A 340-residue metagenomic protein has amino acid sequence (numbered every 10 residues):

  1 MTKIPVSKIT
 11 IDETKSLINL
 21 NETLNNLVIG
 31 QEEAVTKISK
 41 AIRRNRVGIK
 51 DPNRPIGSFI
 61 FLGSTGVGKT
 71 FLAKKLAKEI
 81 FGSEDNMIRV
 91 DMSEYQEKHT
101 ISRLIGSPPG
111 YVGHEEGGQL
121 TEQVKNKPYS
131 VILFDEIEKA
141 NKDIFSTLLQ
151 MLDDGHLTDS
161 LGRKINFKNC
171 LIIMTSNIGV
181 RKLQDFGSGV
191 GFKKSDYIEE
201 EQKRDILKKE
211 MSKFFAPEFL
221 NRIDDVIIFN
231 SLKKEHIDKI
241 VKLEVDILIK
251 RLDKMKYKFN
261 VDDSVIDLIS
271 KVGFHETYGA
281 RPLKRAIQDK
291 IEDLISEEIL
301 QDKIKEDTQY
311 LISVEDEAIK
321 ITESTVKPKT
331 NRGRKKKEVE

Functional and structural regions predicted by a protein language model:
M1-E340: AAA+ P-loop NTPase nucleotide-binding core of proteostasis motors
